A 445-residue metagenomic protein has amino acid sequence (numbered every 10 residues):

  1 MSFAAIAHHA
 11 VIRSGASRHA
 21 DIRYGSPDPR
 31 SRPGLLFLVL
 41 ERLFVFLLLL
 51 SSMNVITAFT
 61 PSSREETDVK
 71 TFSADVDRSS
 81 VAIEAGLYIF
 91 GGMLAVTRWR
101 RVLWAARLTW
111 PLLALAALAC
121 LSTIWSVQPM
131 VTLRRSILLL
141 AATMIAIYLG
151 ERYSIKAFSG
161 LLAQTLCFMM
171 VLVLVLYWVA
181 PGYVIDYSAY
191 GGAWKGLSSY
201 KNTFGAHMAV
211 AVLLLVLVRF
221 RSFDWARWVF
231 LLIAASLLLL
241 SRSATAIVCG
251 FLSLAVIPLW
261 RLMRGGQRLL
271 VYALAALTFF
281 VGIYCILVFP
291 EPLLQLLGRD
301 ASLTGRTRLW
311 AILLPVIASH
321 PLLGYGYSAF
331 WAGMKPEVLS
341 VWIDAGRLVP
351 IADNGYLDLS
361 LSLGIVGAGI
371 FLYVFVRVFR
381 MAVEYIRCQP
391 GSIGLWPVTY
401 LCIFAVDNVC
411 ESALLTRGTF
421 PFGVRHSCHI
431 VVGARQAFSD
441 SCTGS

Functional and structural regions predicted by a protein language model:
M1-C120, Y153-G160, Q164, R219-W225 (+2 more regions): Transmembrane signal-anchor hairpin modules in multi-pass inner-membrane enzymes, especially those that act on
L43, V175-P181, P258-A301, L314-S319 (+1 more regions): A membrane-periplasm/extracellular boundary helix in multi-pass inner-membrane enzymes that assemble envelope glycans
V55-S73, K156, C167-A206, R299 (+1 more regions): Membrane-interfacial helix-loop-helix modules of multi-pass inner-membrane proteins that assemble, modify, or transport
L87-G91, A116-L121, S159-A189, S198-R261 (+1 more regions): Alpha-helical transmembrane segments of multi-pass inner-membrane proteins
I89-R101, A114-L115, A119-V173, A211-L214 (+2 more regions): Transmembrane alpha-helical segments and their membrane-water interfaces
E151, A226, L259, G266-V271 (+2 more regions): Hydrophobic transmembrane alpha-helices and their immediate junctions
L296-A311, S319, L323-L363, A382 (+1 more regions): Long extracytoplasmic/lumenal interhelical loops at the membrane interface of multi-pass membrane proteins
P397-S445: Transmembrane alpha-helices of multi-pass inner-membrane enzymes
